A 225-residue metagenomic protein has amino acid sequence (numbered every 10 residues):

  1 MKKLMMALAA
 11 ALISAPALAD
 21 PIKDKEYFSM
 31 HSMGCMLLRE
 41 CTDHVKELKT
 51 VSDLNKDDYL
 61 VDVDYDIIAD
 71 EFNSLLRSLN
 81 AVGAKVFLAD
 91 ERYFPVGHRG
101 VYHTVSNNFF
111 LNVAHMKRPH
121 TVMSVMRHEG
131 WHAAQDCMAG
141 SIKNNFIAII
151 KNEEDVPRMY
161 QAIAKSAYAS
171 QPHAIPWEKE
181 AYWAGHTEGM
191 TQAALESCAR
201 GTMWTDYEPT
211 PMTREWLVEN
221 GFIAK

Functional and structural regions predicted by a protein language model:
K2-A7: Sec-dependent signal peptide recognition, specifically the positively charged N-region followed immediately by
A19-Y27: Cleaved targeting-peptide boundary
D20, H31-V105: Auxiliary, metal-adjacent structural segments of Zn-dependent hydrolase domains
I68-L75, V122, M126, G130 (+4 more regions): Stable alpha-helical elements in mature extracytoplasmic
F110-M126: Short pre-active-site segment immediately N-terminal to the catalytic Zn-binding motif
G130-I147: Catalytic Zn2+-binding segment of zinc metalloproteases
F146-K225: Metalloprotease/metallohydrolase-associated module, dominated by Zn2+-dependent proteases
